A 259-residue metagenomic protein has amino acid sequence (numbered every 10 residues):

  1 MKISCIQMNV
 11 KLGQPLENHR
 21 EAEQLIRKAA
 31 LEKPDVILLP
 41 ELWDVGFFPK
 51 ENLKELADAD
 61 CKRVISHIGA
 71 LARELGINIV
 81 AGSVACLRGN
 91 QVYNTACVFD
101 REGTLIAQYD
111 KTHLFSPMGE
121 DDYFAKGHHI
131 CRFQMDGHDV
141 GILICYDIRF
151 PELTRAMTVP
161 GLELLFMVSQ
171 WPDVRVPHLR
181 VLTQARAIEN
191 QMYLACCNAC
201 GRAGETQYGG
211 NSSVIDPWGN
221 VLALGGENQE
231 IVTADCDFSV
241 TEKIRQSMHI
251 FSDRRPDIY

Functional and structural regions predicted by a protein language model:
M1-C5: Extreme N-terminal starter segment of soluble prokaryotic enzymes
P15-L16, E23-R101, Q108, W171-M192: Cys-nucleophile CN-hydrolase/nitrilase-fold catalytic domain and related Cys-dependent amidase chemistry that acts on
V45, C97, Y109-F115, S213 (+1 more regions): Short beta->alpha transition motifs characteristic of CBS
D60, L87-P160, D173-V181, A185 (+2 more regions): Active-site catalytic loop in hydrolytic enzyme cores
D60-V80, R149-V232: CN hydrolase (nitrilase-like) catalytic-core segments centered on the catalytic cysteine and neighboring Lys/Glu
G82-S83, T95-V98, C131, S212-V214 (+1 more regions): Short beta-strand scaffold segments in enzyme catalytic cores
E242-Y259: A conserved C-terminal secondary-structure "cap"
